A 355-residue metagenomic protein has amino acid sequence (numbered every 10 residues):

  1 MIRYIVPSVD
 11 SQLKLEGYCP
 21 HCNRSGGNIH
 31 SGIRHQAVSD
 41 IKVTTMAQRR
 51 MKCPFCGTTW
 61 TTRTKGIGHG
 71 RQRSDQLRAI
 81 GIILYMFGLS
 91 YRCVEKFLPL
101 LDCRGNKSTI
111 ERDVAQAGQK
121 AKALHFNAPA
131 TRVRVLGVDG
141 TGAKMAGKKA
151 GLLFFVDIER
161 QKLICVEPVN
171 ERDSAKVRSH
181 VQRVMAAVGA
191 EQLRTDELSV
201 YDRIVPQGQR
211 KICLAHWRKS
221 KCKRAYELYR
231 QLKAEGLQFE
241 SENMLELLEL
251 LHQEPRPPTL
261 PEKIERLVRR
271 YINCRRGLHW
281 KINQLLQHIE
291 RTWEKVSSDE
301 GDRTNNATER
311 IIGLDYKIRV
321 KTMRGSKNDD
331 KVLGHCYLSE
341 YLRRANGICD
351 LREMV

Functional and structural regions predicted by a protein language model:
V6-E16, K42-A47: Short, flexible, mixed-charge glycine/proline-rich loop motifs that serve as phosphate/nucleic-acid-contacting
G17-P20, M51: Cys/His-enriched microdomains
G26-L84: Basic, short loop/linker segments at the boundary and entry of helix-turn-helix/winged-helix-like folds
K52, C103-R194, S199: RNase H-like nuclease fold core
R92-C103: DNA-recognition alpha helix
L152-L153, K223-E235: Short, surface-exposed amphipathic charged segments that create phosphate/polyanion-binding patches used for binding
E191-D202, C222, E235-V355: Acidic/histidine-rich catalytic cores and adjacent linkers of DNA breakage/strand-transfer/modification proteins
G208-L228: Inter-helix linker motif
